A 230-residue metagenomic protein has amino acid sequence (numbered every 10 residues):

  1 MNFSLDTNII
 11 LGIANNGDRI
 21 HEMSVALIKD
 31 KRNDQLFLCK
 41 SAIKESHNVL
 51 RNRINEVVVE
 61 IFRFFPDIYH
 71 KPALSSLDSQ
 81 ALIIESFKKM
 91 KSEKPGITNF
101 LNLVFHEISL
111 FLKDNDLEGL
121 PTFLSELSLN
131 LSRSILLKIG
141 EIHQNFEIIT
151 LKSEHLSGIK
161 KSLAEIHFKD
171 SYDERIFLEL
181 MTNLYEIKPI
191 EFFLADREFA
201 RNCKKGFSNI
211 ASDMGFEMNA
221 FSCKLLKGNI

Functional and structural regions predicted by a protein language model:
N2-Y185, E198-I230: Active-site-proximal, substrate-binding regions of enzyme catalytic domains and RNA-binding/basic surfaces
P189-R197: Acidic beta-strand-to-loop metal/phosphate-binding motif
